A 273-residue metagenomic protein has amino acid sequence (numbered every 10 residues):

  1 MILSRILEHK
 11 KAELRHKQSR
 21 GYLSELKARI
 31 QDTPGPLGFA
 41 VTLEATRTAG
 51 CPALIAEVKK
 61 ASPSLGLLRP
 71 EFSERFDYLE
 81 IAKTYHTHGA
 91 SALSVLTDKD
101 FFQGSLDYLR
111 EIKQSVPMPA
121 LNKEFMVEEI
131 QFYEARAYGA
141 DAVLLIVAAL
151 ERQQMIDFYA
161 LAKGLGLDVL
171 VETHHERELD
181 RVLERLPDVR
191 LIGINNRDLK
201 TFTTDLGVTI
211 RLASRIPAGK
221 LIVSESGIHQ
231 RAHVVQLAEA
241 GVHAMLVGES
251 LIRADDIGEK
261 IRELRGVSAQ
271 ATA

Functional and structural regions predicted by a protein language model:
M1-L109, Q114-A120, V127-I130, L161-R190 (+5 more regions): Conserved N-terminal beta1-alpha1 strand-loop-helix module at the mouth
G89, G139, I216, G241: Conserved functional loop/turn residues at catalytic and ligand-binding sites
K123-E124, G139: Alpha-helical hinge/cap motifs
E134-Q154, G193-T201, V242-I261: Glycine-rich phosphate-binding active-site loops on the catalytic face of alpha/beta enzymes
L150-Y159, E178: A short, conserved beta-to-alpha structural element at the edge of catalytic cores that scaffolds binding
S226-I228, A238, V247: C-terminal active-site rim and adjoining tail of enzyme catalytic domains
H233: Acidic, divalent-metal-coordinating active-site segment for phosphoryl/phosphodiester hydrolysis, typified by short
